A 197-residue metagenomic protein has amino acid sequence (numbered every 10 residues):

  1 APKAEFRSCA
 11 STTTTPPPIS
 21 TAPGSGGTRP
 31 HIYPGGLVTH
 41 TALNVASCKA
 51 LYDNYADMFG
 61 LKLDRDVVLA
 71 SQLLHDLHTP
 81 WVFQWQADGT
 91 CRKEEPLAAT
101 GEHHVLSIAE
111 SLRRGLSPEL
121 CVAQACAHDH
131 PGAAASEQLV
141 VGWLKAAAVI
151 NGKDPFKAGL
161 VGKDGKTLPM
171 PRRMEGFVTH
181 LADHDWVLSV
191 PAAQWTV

Functional and structural regions predicted by a protein language model:
A1, G36-V38, L43, S47-D66 (+3 more regions): Divalent metal-dependent phosphate-bond-processing catalytic cores, especially two-metal-ion Mg2+/Mn2+ enzymes that act
A1-R7: N-terminal accessory segments
R7-H40, D88-K93: Active-site flanking loop/helix segments enriched in acidic
L69: Nucleic-acid nuclease catalytic cores
